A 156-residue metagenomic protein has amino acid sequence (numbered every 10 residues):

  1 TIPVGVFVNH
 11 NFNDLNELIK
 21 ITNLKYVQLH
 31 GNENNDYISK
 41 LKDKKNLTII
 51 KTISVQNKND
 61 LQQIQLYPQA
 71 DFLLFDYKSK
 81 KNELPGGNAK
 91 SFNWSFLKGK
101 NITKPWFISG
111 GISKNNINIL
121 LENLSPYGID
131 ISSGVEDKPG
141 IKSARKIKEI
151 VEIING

Functional and structural regions predicted by a protein language model:
T1-K40, K44: N-terminal active-site wall of soluble small-molecule enzyme domains
I21, N32-G156: Short loop-to-alpha-helix "cap/lid" segments that border enzyme active sites across diverse enzyme classes
